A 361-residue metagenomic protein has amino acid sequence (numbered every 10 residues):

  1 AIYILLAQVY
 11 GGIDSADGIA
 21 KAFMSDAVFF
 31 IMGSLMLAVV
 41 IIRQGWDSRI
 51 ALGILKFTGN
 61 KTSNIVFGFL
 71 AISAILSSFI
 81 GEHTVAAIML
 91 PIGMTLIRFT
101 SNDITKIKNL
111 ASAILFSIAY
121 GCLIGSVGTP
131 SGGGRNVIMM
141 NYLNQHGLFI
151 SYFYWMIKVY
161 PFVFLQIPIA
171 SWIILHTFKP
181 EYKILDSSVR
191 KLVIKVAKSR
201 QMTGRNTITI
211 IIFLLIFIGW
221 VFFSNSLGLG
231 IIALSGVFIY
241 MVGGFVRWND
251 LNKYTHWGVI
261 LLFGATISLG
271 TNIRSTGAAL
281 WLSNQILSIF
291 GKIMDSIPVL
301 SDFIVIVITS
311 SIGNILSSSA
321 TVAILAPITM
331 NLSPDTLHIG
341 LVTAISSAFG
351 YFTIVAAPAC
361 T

Functional and structural regions predicted by a protein language model:
A1-F30, Q145-L148, Y154-N284: Hydrophobic transmembrane alpha-helices of multi-pass small-molecule transporters
Y3-I4, T84-R98, L115, G128-Q145 (+6 more regions): Re-entrant/interfacial helical elements at transmembrane boundaries that shape and gate the permeation pathway
Y10-I13, R43-W46, K56-K61, L96-A111 (+2 more regions): Juxtamembrane helix-boundary/capping and inter-helix hinge elements in multi-pass membrane proteins
F23-M36, E82-A86, V163, L227-V237 (+5 more regions): Structural signature of hydrophobic alpha-helical transmembrane segments
M24-V28, K56-A71, D103-F116, R205-I210 (+3 more regions): Membrane-interfacial loop-to-helix junctions in multi-pass transporters
G33-I42, N60, A71-V85, T105-I107 (+5 more regions): Helix-loop-helix module between adjacent transmembrane segments
T58-I92, K292-S347, V355: Hydrophobic alpha-helical transmembrane segments of multi-pass integral membrane proteins, predominantly secondary
E82, N102-I138, L143-Q201, I208-I211 (+1 more regions): Juxtamembrane and boundary regions of transmembrane helices in multi-pass small-molecule transporters and channels
